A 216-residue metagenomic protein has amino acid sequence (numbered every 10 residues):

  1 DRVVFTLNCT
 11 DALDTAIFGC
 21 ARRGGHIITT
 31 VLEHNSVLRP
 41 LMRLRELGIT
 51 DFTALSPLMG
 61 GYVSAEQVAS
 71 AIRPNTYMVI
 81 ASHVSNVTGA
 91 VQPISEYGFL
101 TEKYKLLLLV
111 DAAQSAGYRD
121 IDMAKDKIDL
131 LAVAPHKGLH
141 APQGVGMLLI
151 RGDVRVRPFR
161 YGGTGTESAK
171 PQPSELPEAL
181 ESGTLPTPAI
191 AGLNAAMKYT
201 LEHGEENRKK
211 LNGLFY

Functional and structural regions predicted by a protein language model:
D1-Y216: Pyridoxal 5′-phosphate
